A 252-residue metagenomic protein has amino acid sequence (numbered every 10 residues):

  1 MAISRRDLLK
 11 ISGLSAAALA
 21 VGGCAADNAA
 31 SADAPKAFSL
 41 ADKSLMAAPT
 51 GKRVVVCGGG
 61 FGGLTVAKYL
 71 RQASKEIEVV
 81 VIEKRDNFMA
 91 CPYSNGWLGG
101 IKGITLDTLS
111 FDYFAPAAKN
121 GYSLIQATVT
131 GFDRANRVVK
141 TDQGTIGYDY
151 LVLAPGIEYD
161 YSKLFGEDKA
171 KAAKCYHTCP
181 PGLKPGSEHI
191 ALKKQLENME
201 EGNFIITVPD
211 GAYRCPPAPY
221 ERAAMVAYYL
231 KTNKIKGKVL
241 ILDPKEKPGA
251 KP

Functional and structural regions predicted by a protein language model:
M1-L19: N-terminal secretory signal peptides and thylakoid transit peptides that target proteins across membranes
A25-A30, A41-S123, D210-P252: Beta1-alpha1 glycine-rich phosphate/pyrophosphate-binding loop at the start of Rossmann-like nucleotide-binding domains
A37-L40, G156-N233: Glycine-rich dinucleotide-binding loop and its adjacent helix/turn
A127-A135: A conserved short coil-to-beta-strand element within the FAD-binding core of flavoproteins
R134-T145: Conserved beta-strand-loop-beta-strand element in the redox core of flavoprotein oxidoreductases
G147-G156: Short hydrophobic core segments
